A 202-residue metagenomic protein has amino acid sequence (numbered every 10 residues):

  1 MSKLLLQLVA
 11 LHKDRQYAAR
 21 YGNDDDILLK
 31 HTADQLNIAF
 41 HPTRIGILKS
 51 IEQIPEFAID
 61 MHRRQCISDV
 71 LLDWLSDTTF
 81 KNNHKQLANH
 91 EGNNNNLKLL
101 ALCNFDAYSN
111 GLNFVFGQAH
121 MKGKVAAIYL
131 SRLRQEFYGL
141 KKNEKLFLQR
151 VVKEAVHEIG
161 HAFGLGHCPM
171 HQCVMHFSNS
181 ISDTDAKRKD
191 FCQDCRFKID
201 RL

Functional and structural regions predicted by a protein language model:
M1-S2, N93: Extreme N-terminus of proteins, especially the signal/transit-peptide cleavage junction and the first residues
S2-D24: Fold-level signature of zinc-dependent metallopeptidase catalytic domains
L4, Q16, K98, V125-A126 (+1 more regions): A broad, low-specificity signal marking well-ordered, structured residues that form hydrophobic/aromatic
Q7, A19, A101-C103, I128-S131 (+2 more regions): Residues in well-ordered beta-strands of folded domains
Y17, D26-K30, G160: Short, low-complexity, intrinsically disordered N-terminal segments
G22-E154, G166: Metzincin-family zinc-dependent endopeptidase catalytic domain
L133, Y138-L202: The catalytic-center signature of Zn2+-dependent metalloproteases
